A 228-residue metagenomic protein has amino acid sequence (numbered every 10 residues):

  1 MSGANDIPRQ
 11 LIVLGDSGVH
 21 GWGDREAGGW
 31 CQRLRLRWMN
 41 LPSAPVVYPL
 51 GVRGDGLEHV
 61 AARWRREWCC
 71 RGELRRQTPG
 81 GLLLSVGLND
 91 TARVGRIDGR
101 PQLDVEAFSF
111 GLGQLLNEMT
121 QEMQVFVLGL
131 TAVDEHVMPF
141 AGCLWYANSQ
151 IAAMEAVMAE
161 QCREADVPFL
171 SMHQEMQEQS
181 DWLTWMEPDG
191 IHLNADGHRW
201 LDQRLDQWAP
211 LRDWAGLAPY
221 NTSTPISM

Functional and structural regions predicted by a protein language model:
M1-R53, E58-H59, R65-T78, L82: Serine-esterase "nucleophile elbow" of acetyl-processing enzymes
D6-I7, M39-S43, A61-M228: Alpha-helical cap/lid subdomain in secreted, periplasmic, or secretory-pathway luminal O-acyl-processing enzymes
